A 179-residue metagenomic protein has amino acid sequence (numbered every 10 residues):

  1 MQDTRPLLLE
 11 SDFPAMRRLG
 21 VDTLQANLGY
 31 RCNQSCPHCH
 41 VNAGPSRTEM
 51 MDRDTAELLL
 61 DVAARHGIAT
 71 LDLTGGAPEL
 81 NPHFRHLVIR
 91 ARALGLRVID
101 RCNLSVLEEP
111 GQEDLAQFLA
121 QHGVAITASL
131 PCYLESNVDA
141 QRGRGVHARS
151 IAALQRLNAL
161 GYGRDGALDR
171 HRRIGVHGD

Functional and structural regions predicted by a protein language model:
Q2-G75, E79-L96: Conserved alpha-helical substructure of the radical SAM core
M50-L73, N81-V176: Radical SAM/AdoMet-radical enzyme domain recognition
D179: Conserved anion/nucleotide-ligand pocket segment
